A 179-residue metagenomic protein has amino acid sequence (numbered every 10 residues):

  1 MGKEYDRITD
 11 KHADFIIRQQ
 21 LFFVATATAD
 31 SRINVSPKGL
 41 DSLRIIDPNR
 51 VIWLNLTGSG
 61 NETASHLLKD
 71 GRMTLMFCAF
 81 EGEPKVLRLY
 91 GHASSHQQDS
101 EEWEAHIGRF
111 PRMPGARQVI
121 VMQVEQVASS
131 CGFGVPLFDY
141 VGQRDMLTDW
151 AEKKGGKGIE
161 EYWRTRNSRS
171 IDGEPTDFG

Functional and structural regions predicted by a protein language model:
M1-G179: Binding-site signature for planar aromatic cofactors or substrates
